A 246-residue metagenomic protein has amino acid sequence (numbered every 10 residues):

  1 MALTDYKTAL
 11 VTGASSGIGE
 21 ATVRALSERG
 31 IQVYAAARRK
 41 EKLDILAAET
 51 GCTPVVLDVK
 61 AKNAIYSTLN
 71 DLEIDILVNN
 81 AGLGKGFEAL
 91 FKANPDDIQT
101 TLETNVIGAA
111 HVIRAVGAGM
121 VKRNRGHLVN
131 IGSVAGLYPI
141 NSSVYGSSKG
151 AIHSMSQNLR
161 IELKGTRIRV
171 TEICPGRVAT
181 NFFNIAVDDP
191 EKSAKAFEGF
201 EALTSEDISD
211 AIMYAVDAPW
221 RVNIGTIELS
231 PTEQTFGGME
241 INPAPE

Functional and structural regions predicted by a protein language model:
S15-S16: Conserved glycine-rich cofactor-binding loop
E88-L90, D97-Q99: Substrate-binding pocket helix/loop in short-chain dehydrogenase/reductase
A93, P139-S147, N158: Active-site loop-to-helix junction immediately N-terminal to the catalytic Tyr of the SDR YXXXK motif in Rossmann-fold
I113, S148: Active-site helix of classical SDR
A118, I161-K164: Alpha-helical segment proximal to the catalytic Tyr-Lys
S133: Residue(s) in the substrate-gating loop at a strand-loop-helix junction that position the organic substrate next
E172-I173, E191-G238: C-terminal helical subdomain
